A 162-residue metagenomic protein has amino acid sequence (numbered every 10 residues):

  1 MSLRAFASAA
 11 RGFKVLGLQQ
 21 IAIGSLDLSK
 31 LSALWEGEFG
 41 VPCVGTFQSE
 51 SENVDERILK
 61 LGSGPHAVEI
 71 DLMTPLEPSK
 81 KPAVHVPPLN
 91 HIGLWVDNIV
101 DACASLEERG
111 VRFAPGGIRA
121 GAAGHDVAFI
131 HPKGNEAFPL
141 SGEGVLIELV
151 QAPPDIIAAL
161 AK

Functional and structural regions predicted by a protein language model:
S2-R4, A9-R11, I58, L94 (+1 more regions): Vicinal oxygen chelate
R11-G12, P78: Structural motif
G12-Q20, K30-A33: Short helix/turn-capping signatures at newly exposed starts of structured segments
G17-L26, R57-G62, K80-L106: Vicinal oxygen chelate
D27-P42, A102-R109: Amphipathic alpha-helical segments
F39-Q48, G110-G117: Short secondary-structure junctions
V41-V84, A123-P154: Conserved short beta-strand elements that form part of the metal-binding/catalytic scaffold of enzyme active sites
